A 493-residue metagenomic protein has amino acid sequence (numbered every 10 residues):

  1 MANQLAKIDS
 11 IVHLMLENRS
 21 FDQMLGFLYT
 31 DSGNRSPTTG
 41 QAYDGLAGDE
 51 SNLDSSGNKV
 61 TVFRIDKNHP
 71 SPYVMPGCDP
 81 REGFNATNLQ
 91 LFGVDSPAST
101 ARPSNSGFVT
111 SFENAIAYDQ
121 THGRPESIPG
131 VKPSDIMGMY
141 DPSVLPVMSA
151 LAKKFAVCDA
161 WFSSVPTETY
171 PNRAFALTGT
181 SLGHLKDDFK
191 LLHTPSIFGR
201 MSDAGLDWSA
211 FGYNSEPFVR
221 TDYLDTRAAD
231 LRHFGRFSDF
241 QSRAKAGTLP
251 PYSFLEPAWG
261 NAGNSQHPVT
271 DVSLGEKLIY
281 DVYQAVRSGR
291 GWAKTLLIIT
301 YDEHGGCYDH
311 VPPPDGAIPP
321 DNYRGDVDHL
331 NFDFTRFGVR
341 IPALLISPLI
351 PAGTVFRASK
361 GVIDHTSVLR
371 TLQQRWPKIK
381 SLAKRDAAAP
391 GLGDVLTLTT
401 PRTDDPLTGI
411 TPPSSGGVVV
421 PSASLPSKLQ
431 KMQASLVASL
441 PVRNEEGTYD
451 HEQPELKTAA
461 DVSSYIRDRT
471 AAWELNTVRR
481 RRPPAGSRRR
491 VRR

Functional and structural regions predicted by a protein language model:
M1-R493: N-terminal pro-sequences and low-complexity stem/linker regions of secreted or lumenal proteins
